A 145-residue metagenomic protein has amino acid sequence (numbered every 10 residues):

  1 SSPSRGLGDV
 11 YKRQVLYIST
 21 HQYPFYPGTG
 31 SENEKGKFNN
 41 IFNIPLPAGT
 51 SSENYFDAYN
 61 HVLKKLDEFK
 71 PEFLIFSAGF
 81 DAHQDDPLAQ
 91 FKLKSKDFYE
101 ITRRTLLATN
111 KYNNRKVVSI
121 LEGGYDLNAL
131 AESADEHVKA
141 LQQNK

Functional and structural regions predicted by a protein language model:
R5-R104, K111, V138-K139: Conserved alpha-helical scaffold segments that buttress catalytic/binding sites
F73, V118-S119: Beta-strand segments within the central parallel beta-sheet cores of soluble alpha/beta enzyme folds
H83-D86, K116, D126-L130: Short active-site-adjacent structural elements
K94-S95, L127-N144: Short, electropositive alpha-helical surface patch
T109-V117: A short helix->loop->beta-strand "cap" motif at the edges of active sites that frequently abuts
